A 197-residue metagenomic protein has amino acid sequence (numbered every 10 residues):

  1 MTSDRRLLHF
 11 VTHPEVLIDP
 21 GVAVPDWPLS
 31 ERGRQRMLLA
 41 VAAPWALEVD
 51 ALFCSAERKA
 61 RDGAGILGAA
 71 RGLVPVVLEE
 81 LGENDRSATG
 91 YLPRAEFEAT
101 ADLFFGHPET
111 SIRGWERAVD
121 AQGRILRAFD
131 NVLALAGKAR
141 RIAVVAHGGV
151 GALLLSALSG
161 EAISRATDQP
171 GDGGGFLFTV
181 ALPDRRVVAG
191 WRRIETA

Functional and structural regions predicted by a protein language model:
R5-V74: Active-site-proximal alpha-helix that buttresses catalytic centers in soluble enzyme cores
L8, R140-G148: Generic beta-sheet signal
L17, K59-R61, N84-D85, V150-A152: Short, active-site-adjacent cap segments at secondary-structure transitions
P28, A69-L126: Phosphate-handling substructures
W45-E48, V132-R140: Glycine-rich phosphate-binding loop signature in dinucleotide/nucleotide-binding domains
L47-E80, A101, F105-G106, T179-A197: Conserved histidine-centered catalytic loops in small-molecule metabolism enzymes
C54-S55, G123, V145-A146: Short beta-strand scaffold positions
S159-V188: Domain-level recognition of soluble alpha/beta enzyme cores, biased toward histidine phosphatases/phosphomutases
